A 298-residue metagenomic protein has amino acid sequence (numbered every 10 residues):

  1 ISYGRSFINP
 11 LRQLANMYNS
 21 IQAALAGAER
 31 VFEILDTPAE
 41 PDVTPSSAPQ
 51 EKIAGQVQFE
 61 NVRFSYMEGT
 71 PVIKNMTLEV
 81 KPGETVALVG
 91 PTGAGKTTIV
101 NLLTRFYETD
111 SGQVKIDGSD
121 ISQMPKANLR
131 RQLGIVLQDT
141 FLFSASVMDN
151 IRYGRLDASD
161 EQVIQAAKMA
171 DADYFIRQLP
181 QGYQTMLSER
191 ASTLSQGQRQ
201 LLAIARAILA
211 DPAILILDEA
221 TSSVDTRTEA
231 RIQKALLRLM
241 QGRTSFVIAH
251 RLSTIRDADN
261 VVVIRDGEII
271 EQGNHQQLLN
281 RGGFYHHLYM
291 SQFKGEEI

Functional and structural regions predicted by a protein language model:
I1-S2: Membrane-water interface of transmembrane alpha-helices in multipass transporters/channels
S6-I34: Cytosolic ends of transmembrane helices, especially the final helix of ABC transmembrane type-1 domains
M17, T37-P38, S291: Generic structural signal for alpha-helix termini and adjacent loop/cap motifs
I21, P38-P41: Signal-transduction coiled-coil helices of two-component systems
E33, E40, R152: Conserved E/DxxT/N motif and adjacent residues on the DHp alpha2 helix of HisKA-family sensor histidine kinases
V43-I298: ABC-type nucleotide-binding domain
